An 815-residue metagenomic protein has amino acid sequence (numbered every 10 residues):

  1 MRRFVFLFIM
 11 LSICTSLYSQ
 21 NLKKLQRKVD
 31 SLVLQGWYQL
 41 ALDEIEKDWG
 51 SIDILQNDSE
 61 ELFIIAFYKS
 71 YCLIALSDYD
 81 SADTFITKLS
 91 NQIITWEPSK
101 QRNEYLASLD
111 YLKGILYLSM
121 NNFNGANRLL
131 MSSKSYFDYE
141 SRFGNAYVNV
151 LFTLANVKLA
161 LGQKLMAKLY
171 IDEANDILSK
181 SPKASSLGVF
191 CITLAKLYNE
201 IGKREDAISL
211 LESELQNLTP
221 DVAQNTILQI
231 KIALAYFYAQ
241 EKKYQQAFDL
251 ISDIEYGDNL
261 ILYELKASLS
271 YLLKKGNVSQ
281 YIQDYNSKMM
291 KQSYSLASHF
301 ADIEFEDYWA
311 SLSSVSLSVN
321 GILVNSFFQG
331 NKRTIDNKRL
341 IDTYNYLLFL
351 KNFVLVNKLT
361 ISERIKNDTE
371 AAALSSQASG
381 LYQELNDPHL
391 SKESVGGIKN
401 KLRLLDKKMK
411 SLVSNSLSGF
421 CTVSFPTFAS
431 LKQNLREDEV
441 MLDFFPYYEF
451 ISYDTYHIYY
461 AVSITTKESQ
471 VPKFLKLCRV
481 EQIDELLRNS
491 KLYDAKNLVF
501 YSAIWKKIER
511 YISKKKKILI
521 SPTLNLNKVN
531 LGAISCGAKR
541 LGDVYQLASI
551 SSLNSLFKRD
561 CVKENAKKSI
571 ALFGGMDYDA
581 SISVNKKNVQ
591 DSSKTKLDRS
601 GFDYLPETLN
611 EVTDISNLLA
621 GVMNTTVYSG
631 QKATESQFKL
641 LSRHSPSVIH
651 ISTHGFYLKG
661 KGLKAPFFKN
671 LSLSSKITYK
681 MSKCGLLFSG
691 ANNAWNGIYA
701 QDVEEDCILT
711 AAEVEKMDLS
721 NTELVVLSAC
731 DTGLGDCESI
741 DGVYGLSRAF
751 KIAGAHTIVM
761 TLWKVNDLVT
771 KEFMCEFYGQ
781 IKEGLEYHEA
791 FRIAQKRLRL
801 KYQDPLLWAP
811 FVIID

Functional and structural regions predicted by a protein language model:
N21, D58, L62, S99-R102 (+8 more regions): Residues that mark the junctions of alpha-helical repeat units in TPR/alpha-solenoid scaffolds
Q35, L76, M120, L161 (+3 more regions): Structural motif corresponding to the intra-repeat A-B loop/turn of tetratricopeptide repeats
A41, A82, A126, A167 (+3 more regions): Single-residue signature of alpha-solenoid repeat helices
G50-E60, Q92-N103, F137-G144, L178-A184 (+3 more regions): Flexible helix-coil transition and linker loops at the boundaries of alpha-helical arrays
D172, N199, R204-E212, Q216-D494 (+2 more regions): Alpha-helical solenoid repeat scaffolds used for protein-protein interaction
M409-D815: Catalytic cores of enzymes
